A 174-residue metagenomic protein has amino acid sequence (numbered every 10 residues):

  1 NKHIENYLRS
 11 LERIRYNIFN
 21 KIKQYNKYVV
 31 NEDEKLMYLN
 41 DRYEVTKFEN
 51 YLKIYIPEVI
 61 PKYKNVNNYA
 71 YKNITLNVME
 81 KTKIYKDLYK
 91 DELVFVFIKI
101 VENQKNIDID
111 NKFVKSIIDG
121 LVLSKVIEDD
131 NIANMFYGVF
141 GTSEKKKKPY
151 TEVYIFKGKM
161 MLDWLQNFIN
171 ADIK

Functional and structural regions predicted by a protein language model:
N1-K35, R42-Y51: N-terminal targeting/trafficking signals and adjacent low-complexity tails
V45-I60, F97-E102: Short amphipathic
V45-K47, K86-D91, K145: Short glycine/proline-enriched loop/turn "hinge" motifs that connect secondary-structure elements and lie
N50, D91-V96, K147-T151: Residues at beta-strand starts and edge strands
P61-N65, Q104-D108, M160-Q166: Short, surface-exposed beta-strand/loop "edge" segments at domain boundaries and coil↔beta transitions
N65-F95, N103-I107: An N-terminal amphipathic alpha-helical segment
I100-F136, F140-T142: Short, hydrophobic/π-rich interface segment
D130-K174: C-terminal edge-of-domain segments
